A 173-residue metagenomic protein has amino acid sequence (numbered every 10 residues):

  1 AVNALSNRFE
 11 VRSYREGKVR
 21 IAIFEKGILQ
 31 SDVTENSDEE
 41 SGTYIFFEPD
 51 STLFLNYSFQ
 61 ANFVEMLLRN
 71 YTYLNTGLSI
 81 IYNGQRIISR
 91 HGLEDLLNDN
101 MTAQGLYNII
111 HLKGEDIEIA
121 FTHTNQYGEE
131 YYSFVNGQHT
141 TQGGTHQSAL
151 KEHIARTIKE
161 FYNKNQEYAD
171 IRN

Functional and structural regions predicted by a protein language model:
A1-T102: GHKL-type ATPase core
N62-E65, R69-Y71, G77-N173: GHKL/Histidine-kinase-like ATPase module
